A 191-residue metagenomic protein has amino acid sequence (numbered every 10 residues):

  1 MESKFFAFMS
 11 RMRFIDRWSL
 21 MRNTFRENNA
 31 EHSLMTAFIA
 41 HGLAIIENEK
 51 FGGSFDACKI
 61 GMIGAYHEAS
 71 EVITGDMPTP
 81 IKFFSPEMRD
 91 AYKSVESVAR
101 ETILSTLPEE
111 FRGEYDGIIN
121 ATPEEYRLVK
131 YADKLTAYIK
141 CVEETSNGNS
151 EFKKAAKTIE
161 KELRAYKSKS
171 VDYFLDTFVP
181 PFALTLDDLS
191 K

Functional and structural regions predicted by a protein language model:
M1-K191: Alpha-helical, largely C-terminal catalytic domains that coordinate divalent metal ions via clustered Asp/Glu/His
